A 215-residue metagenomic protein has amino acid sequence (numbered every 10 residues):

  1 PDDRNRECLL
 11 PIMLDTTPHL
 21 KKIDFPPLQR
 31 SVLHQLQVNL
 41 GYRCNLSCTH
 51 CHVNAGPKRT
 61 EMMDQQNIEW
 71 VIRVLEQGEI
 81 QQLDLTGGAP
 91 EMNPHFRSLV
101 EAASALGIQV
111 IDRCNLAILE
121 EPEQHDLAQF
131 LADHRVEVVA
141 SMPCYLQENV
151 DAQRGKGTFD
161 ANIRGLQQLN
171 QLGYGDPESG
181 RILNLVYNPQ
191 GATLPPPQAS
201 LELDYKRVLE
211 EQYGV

Functional and structural regions predicted by a protein language model:
P1, L166-G173, Y205-Y213: Hydrophobic, Leu/Ile/Phe/Ala-enriched alpha-helical segments that form helix-helix packing faces
D3-N5: Intrinsic-disorder-associated, low-complexity terminal segments enriched in Asp/Asn/His/Tyr and depleted of Lys/Arg
L14-G87, E91-Q109, C114: Conserved alpha-helical substructure of the radical SAM core
K58-E61, N149-A152, T193-P196: A generic structural signal for short coil/turn motifs at secondary-structure boundaries
T60, D64, G155-T158, Q198-L201: Residue-level preference for long, well-ordered alpha-helices that form the structural scaffold of enzyme catalytic
Q65-L85, N93-P189: Radical SAM/AdoMet-radical enzyme domain recognition
P177-V215: A C-terminal junction/extension of Radical SAM enzymes
